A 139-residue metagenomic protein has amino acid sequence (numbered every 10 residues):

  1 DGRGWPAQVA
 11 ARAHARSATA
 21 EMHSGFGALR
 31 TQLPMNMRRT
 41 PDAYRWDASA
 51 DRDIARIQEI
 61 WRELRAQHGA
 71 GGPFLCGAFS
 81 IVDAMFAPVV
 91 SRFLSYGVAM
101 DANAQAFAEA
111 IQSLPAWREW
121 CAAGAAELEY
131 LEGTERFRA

Functional and structural regions predicted by a protein language model:
D1-D47: GST-like domain detector, emphasizing the conserved glutathione-binding G-site in the N-terminal thioredoxin-like
G4-H14, H68-I81: All-alpha amphipathic helical-bundle segments outside canonical DNA-binding/catalytic cores that form hydrophobic
A10, S24, R52, F79-M85: Aromatic- and histidine-enriched alpha-helix N-cap/loop-to-helix transition segments that scaffold the rims
F26-R30, I57, L64-G71: Short, structured loop/turn "capping" segments at alpha-beta junctions
D47-R65: Amphipathic alpha-helical packing segments from all-alpha helical-bundle domains
P73-A99, N103-Q105, A110-S113, R118-C121: GST superfamily/GST-like fold recognition
G124-A139: Acidic/histidine-enriched, glycine/proline-rich intrinsically disordered or flexible terminal extensions
